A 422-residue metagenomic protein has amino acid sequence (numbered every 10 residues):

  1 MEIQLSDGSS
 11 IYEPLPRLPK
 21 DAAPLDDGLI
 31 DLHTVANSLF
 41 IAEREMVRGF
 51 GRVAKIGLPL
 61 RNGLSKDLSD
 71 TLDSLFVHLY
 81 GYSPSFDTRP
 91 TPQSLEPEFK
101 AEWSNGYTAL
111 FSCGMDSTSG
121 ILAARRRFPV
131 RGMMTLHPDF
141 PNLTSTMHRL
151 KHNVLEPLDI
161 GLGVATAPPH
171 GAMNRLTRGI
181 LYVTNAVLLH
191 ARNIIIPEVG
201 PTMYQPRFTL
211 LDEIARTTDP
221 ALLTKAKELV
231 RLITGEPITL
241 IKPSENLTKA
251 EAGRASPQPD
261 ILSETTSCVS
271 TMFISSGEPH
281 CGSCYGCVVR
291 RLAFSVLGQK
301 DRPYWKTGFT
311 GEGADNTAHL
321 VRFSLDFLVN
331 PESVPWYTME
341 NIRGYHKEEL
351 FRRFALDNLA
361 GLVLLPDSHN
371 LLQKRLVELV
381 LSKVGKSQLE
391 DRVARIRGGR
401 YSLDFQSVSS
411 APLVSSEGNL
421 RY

Functional and structural regions predicted by a protein language model:
M1-S9, T71-T108, M115-Y422: Nucleotide-activated chemistry modules centered on ATP-dependent adenylation/adenylyltransferase
I3-N105: Active-site-adjacent "lid"/gating segments
G57-N62, F111-C113, H137: Structural motif
